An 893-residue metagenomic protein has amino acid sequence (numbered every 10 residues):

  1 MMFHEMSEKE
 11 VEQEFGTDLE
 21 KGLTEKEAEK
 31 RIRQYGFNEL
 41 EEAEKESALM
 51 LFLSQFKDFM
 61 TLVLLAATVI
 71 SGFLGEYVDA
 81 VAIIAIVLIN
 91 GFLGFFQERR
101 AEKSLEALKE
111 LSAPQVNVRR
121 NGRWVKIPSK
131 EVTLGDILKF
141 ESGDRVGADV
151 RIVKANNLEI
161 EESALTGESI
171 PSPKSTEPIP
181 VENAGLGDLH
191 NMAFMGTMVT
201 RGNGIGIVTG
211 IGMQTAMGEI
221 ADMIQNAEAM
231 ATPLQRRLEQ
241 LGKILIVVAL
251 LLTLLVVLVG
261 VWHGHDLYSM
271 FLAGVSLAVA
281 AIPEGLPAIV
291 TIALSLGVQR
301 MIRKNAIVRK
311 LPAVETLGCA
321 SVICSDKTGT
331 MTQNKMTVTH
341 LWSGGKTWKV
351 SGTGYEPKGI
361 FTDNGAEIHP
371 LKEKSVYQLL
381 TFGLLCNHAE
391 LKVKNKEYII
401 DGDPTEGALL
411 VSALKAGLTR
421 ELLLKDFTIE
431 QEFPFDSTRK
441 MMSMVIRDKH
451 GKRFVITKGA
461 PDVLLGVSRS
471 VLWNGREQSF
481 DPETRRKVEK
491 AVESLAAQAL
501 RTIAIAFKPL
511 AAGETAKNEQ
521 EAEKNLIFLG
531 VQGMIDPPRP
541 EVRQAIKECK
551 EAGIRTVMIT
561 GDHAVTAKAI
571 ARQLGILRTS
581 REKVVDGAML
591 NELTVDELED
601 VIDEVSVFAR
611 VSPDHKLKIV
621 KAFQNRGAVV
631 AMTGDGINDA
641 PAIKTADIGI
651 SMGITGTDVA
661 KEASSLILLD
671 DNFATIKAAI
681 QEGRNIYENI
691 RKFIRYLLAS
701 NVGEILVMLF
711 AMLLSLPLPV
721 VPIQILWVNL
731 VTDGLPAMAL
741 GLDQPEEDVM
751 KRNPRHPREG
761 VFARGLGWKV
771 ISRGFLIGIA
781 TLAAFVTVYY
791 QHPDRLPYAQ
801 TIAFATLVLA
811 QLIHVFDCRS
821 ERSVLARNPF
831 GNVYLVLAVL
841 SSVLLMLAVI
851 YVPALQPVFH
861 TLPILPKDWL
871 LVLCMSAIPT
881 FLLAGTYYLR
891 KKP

Functional and structural regions predicted by a protein language model:
M1-K751, V761-F762, F775, V786-Y790 (+2 more regions): Conserved cytosolic headpiece of P-type ATPases
T732, I777-G778, T801-V815: Generic alpha-helical transmembrane segments
R755-F775, L796-I802: Membrane-water interface at loop-to-transmembrane-helix junctions
T787, Q791-A799: Membrane-helix boundary elements
